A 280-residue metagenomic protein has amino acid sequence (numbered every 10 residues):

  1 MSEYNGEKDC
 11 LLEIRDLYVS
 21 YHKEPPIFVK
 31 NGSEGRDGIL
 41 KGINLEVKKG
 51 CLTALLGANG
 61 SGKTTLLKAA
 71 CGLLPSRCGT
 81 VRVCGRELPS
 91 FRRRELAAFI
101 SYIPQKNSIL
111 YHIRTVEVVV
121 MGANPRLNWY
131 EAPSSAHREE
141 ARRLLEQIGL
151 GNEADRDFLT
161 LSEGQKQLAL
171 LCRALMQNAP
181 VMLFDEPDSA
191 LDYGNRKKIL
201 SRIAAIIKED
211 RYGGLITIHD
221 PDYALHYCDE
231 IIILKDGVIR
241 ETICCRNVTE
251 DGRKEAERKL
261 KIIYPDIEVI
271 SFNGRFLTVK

Functional and structural regions predicted by a protein language model:
L56-A58: The feature captures the beta-strand-to-loop junction immediately N-terminal to the Walker
C71: Helix-to-loop junction immediately C-terminal to a conserved catalytic motif
G79-E87, L96: Conserved ABC transporter NBD signature motif
D157-L161: Conserved ABC ATPase signature
M182-D185: Catalytic Walker B motif of ABC-type/P-loop ATPase nucleotide-binding domains
I218-H219: H-loop/switch region of ABC-family ATPase nucleotide-binding domains
T249-K280: ABC ATPase nucleotide-binding domains
